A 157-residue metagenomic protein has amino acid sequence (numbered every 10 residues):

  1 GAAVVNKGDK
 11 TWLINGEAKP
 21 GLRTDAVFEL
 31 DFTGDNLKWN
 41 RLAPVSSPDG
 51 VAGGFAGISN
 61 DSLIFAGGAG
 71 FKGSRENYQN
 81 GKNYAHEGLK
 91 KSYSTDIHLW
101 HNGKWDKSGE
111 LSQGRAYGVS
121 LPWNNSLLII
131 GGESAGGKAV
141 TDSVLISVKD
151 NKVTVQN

Functional and structural regions predicted by a protein language model:
G1-N157: Kelch-like beta-propeller repeat domains
